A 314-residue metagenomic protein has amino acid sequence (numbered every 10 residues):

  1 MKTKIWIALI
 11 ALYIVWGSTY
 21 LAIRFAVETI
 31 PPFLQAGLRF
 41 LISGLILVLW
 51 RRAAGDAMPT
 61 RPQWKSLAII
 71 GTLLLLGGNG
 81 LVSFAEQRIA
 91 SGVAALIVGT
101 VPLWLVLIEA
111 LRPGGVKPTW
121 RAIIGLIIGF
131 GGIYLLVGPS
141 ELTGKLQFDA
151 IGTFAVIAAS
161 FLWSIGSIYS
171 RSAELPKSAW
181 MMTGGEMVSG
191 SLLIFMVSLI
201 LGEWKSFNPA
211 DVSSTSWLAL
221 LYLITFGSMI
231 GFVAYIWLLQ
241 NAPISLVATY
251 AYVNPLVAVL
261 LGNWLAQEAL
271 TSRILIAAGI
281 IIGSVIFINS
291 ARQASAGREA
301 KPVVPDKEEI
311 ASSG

Functional and structural regions predicted by a protein language model:
I7-A8, L34-L49, I69, A122-L135 (+4 more regions): Hydrophobic alpha-helical transmembrane segments of multi-pass integral membrane proteins, especially transporters
V15, T19-Y20, V48-V98, I108 (+2 more regions): Specific transmembrane alpha-helical segments of multi-pass solute transporters/efflux pumps, especially DMT/EamA
S18, A22-F25, T29, S43-P59 (+4 more regions): Membrane-interface helix-cap regions at the ends of transmembrane helices in multi-pass membrane proteins
A26, Q35, R39, A85 (+9 more regions): Hydrophobic/aromatic residues within transmembrane alpha-helices of multi-pass small-molecule transporters
A36, F40, S216-L218, Y252-G314: C-terminal-most transmembrane helix of multi-pass membrane proteins
I42-I46, I97-L111, S189-L193, L218 (+3 more regions): Alpha-helical transmembrane segments of compact multi-pass small-molecule transporters, enriched in specific families
I46-M58, P102-I127, L256-L275: C-terminal transmembrane-helix exit sites in multi-pass transporters
L47, A68, T100, P118-S140 (+3 more regions): Hydrophobic transmembrane alpha-helices of multi-pass small-molecule transport proteins
